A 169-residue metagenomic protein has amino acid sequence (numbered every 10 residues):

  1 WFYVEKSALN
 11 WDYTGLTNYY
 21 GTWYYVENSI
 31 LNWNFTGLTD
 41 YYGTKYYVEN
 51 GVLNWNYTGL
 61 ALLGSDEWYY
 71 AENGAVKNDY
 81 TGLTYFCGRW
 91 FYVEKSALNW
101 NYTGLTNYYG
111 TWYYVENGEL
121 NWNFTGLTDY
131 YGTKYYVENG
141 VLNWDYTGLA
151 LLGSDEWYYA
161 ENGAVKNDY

Functional and structural regions predicted by a protein language model:
W1-Y169: Extracellular adhesion/carbohydrate-binding repeat motifs centered on closely spaced tryptophans
